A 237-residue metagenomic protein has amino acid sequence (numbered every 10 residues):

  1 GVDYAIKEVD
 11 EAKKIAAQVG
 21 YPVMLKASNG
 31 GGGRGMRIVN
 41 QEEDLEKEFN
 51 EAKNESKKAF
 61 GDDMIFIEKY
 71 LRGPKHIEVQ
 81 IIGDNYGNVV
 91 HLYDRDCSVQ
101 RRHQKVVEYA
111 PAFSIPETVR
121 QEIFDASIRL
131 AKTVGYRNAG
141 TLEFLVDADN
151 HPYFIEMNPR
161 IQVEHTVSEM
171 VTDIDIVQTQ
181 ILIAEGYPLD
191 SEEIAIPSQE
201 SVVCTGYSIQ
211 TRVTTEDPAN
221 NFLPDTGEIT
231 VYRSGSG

Functional and structural regions predicted by a protein language model:
G1-S28, G35: A conserved helix-loop-beta module that forms one wall/lid of the active-site cleft in ATP-utilizing catalytic domains
P22, A27, G32, V39-G237: ATP-dependent carboxylate activation and anion-phosphoryl transfer catalytic cores that bind Mg-ATP to form
